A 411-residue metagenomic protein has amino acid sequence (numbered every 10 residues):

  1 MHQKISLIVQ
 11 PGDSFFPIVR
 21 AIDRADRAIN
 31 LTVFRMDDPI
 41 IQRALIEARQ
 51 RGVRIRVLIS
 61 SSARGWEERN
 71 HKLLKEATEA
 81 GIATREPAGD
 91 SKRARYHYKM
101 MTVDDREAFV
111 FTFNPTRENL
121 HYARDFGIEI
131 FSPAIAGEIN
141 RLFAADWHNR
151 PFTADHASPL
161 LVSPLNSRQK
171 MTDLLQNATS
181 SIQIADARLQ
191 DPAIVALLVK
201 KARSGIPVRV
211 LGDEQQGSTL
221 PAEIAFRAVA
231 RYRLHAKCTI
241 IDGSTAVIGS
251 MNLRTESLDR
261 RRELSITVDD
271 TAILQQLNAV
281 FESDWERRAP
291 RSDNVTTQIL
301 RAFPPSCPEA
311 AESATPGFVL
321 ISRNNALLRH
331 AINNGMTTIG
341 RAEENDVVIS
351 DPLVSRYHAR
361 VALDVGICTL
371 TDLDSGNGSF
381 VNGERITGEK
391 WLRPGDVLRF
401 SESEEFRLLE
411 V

Functional and structural regions predicted by a protein language model:
M1-D26, T32-Q176, D191-T245, G249-I273 (+1 more regions): HKD-type phospholipase D/PLD-like phosphodiesterase module
F15, R168, D346-V347, N382-T387: Short alpha-helix capping/helix-loop boundary micro-motifs
I29, A359-V361: Buried hydrophobic-core signal for structured, non-transmembrane domains
K99, K237, D351, T387-K390: Short, surface-exposed secondary-structure edge patches
T102, F109, I240, V247 (+4 more regions): A general beta-strand register signal
V103-D104, I241-D242, N333, S355 (+1 more regions): Structural motif
T297-P352, A362, V397, E402 (+1 more regions): Intrinsically disordered, low-complexity acidic Ser/Thr-rich regulatory segments
L363, T369-T371, G376, F380-V411: C-terminal boundary/linker segments immediately following FHA domains
